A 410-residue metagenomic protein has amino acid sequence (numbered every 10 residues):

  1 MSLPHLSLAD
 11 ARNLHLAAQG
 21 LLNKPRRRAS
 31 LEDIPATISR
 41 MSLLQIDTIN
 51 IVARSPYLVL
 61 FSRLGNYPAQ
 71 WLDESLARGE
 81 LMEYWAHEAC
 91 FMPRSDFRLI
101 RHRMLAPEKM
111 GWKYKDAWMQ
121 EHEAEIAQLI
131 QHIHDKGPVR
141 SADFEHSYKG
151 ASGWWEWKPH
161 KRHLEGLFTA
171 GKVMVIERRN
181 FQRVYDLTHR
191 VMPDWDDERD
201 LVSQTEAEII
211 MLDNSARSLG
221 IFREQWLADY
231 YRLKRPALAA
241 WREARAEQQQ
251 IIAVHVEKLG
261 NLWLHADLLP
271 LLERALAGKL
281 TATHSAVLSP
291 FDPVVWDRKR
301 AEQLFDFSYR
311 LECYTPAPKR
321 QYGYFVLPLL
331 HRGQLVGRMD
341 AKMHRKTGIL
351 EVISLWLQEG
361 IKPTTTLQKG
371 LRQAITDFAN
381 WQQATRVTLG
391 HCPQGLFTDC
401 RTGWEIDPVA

Functional and structural regions predicted by a protein language model:
M1-V295, R300, L304-L311, P316-Q321 (+2 more regions): Long, low-complexity intrinsically disordered regions
